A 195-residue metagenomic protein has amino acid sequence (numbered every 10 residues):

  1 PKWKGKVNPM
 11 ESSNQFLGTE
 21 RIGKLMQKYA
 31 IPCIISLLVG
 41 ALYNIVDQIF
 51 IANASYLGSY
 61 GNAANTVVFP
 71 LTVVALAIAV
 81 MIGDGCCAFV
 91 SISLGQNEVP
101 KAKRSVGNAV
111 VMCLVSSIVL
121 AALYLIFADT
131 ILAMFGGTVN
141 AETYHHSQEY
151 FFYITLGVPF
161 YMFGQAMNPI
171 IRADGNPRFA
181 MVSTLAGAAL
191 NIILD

Functional and structural regions predicted by a protein language model:
P1-A30, V90-G157: Short alpha-helical transmembrane segments in multi-pass integral membrane proteins
G23-L42, V46, L71-I78, L156 (+1 more regions): Residue-level signal for short hydrophobic patches within transmembrane helices of multi-pass membrane transporters
A30, L37, T66-F69, C113 (+4 more regions): Residue-level recognition of transmembrane alpha-helices in multi-pass small-molecule transporters/permeases
I35, D47-I51, N65, V90 (+8 more regions): Hydrophobic/aromatic residues within transmembrane alpha-helices of membrane transport systems, especially the TMDs
I51-V73, A141-H146: Interfacial/gating helices of multi-pass transporter permease domains
N62-A122, Y161-A180: Small-residue-rich hydrophobic transmembrane alpha-helices
Y124, F179-D195: Alpha-helical transmembrane segments of multi-pass membrane transporters and transport-associated inner-membrane enzymes
